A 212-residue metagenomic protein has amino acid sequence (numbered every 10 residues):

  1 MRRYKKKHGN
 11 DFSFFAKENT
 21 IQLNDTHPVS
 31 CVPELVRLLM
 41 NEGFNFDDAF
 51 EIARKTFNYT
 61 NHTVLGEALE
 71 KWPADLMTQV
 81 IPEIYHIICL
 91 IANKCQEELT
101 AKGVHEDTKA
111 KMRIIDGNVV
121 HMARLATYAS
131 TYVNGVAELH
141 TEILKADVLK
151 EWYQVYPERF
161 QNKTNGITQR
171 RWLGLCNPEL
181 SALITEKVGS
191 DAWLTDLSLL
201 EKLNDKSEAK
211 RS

Functional and structural regions predicted by a protein language model:
M1-S212: A conserved ligand/cofactor-binding region detector
